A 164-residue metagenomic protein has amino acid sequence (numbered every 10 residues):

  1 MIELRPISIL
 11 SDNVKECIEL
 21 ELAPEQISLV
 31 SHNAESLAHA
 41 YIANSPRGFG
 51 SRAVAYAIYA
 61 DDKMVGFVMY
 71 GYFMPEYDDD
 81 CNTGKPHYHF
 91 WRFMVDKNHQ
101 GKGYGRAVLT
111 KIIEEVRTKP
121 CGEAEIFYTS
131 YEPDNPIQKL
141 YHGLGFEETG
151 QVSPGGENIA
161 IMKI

Functional and structural regions predicted by a protein language model:
I2-W91, D96-N98, E115-K119, G150-S153: Acetyl-CoA-dependent GNAT
R92-M94, F127-S130, I161: Short aromatic/hydrophobic contact patches that present stacked aromatics for nucleic-acid/ligand binding
H99, G103-K111: Conserved acetyl-CoA pyrophosphate-binding loop and the N-cap/start of the following alpha-helix in GNAT-like
G103, P120-C121, G145: Short glycine-rich hinge loops at helix-strand junctions in the catalytic core of two-component histidine kinases
R106, E132-G150: Conserved active-site alpha-helix within GNAT-family acetyltransferase domains
E123-Q138, P154-E157: Conserved beta-strand-loop-alpha-helix junction that forms the acyl-donor binding cleft
E147, V152-I164: Terminal substrate-recognition subdomain of acyl/acetyltransferases
